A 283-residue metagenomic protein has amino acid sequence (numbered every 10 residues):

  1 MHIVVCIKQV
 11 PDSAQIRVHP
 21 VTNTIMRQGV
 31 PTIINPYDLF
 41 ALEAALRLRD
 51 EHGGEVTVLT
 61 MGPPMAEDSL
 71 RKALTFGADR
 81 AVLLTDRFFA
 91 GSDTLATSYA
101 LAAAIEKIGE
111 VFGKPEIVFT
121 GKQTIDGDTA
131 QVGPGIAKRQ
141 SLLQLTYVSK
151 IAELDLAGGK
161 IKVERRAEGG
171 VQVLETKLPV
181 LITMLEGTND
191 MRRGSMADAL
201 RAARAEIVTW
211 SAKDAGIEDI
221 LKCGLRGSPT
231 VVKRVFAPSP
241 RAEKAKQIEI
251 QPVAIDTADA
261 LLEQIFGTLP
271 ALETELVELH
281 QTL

Functional and structural regions predicted by a protein language model:
M1-L283: N-terminal glycine-rich FAD/FM-binding segment characteristic of electron-transfer flavoproteins
